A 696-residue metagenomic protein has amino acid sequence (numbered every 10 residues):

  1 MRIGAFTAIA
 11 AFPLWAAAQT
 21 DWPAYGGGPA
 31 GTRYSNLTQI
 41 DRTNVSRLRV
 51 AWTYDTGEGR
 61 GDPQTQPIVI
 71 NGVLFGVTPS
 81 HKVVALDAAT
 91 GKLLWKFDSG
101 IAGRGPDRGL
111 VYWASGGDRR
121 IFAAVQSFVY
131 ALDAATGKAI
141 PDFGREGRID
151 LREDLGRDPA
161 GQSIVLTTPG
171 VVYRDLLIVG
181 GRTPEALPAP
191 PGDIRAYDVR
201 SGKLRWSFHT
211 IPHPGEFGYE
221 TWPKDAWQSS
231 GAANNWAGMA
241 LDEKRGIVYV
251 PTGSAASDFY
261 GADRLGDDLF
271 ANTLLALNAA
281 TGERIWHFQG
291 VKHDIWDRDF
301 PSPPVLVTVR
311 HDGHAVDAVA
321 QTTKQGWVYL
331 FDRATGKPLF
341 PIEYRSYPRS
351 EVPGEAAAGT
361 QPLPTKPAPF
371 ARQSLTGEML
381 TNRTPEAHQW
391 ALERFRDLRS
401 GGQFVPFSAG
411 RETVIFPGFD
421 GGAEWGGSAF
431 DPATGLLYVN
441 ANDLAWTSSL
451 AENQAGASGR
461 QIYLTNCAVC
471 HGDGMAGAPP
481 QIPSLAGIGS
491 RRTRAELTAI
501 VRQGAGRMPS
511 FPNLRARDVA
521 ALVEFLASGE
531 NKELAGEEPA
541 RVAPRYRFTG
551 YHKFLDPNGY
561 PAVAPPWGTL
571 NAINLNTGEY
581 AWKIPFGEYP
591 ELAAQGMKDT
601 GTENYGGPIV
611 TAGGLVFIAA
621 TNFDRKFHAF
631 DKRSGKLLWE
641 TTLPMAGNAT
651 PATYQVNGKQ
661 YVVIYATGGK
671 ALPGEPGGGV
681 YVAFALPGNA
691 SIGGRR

Functional and structural regions predicted by a protein language model:
M1-I9: Bacterial N-terminal signal peptides that target proteins for export
A11-P13: N-terminal signal peptide c-region/cleavage motif recognized by signal peptidases
A17-G59, Q66-V69, K92, L570-I573: Mature N-terminal segment immediately following signal peptide/propeptide cleavage in secreted/periplasmic
A17-Q39, P353-H388, L392, E537-Y546 (+1 more regions): N-terminal pre-domain segments of enzymes
W22-G26, D62-S80, R104-V129, Q162-A186 (+10 more regions): Repeat-blade elements of multi-bladed beta-propeller folds
G28, A371, E378-R396, Q403-S408 (+4 more regions): Periplasmic c-type cytochrome electron-transfer domains
T43-G57, V83-G103, G116, V129-G161 (+12 more regions): Extracytoplasmic/lumenal domain signature
V165, I247, Q454-A457, Q461-A535 (+2 more regions): Extracytoplasmic electron-transfer domains, predominantly the class I c-type cytochrome c fold
